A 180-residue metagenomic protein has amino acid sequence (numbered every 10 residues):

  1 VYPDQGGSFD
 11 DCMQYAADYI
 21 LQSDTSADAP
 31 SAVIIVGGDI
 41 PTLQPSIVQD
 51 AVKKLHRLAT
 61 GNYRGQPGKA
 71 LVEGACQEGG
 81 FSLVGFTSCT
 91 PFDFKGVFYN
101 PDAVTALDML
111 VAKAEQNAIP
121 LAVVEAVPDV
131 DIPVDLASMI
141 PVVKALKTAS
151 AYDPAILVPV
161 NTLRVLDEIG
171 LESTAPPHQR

Functional and structural regions predicted by a protein language model:
V1-S31: Short phosphate-binding loop-to-helix
I20-A29, H56-P67, L146-S150: Alpha-helix termini
A32-V36: Short aromatic-hydrophobic micro-motifs that form the base-stacking/packing surface for donor nucleotide recognition
I40-E78: Conserved donor-nucleotide/metal-binding helix-loop-beta segment in metal-dependent transferases, i.e., the alpha-helix
P45-Q49, V84, F94-G96: A short secondary-structure junction signal
F81-C89: Conserved beta strand-loop-helix elements of the APE1-like EEP
T90-V111: Short, glycine-/small-residue-rich phosphate/pyrophosphate-handling segment
V104-R180: Conserved alpha/beta core of the MobA/IspD/sugar-nucleotide pyrophosphorylase nucleotidyltransferase superfamily
